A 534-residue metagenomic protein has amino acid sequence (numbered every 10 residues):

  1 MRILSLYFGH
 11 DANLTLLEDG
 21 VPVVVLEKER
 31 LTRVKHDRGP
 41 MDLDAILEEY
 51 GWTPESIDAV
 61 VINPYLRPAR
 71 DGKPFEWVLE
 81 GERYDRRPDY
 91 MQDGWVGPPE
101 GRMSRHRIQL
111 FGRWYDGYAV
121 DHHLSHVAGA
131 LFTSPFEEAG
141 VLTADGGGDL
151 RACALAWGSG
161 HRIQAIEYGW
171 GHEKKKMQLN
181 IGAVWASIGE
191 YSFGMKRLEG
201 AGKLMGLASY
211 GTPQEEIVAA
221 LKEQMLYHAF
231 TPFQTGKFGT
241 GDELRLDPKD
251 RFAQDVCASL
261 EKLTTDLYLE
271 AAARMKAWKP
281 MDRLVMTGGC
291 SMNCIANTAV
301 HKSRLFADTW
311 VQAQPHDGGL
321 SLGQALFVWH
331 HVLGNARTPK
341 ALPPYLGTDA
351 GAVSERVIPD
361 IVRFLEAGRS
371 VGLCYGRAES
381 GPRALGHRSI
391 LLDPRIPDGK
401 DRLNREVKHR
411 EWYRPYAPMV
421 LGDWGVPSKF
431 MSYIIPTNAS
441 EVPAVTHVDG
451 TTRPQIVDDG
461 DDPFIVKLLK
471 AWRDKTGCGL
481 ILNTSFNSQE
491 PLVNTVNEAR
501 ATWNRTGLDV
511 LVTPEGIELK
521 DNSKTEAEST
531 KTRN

Functional and structural regions predicted by a protein language model:
M1-L4: Extreme N-terminal starter segment of soluble prokaryotic enzymes
Y7-H36, F75, E82-Y84, G112 (+5 more regions): Flexible beta->alpha loop and helix N-cap segments adjacent to enzyme active/binding sites
E29-T53: N-terminal phosphate-binding loop and adjacent alpha-helix
W52-R107, A128-G129: Short beta-strand-loop/turn "lid" adjacent to the catalytic site in phosphate-handling enzymes
P54-R67, P280-G289, G372: Short glycine-rich phosphate-binding loop at a beta-alpha junction
G117-V120, D250-D266, D458, D462: Short acidic-aromatic active-site loops that bind/stabilize oxyanions
G206, E216-K262: Active-site cores of enzymes that catalyze phosphoryl transfer or operate on phosphate-rich substrates
A258-D282: Phosphate/ATP-binding catalytic cores across multiple sugar-kinase/actin-like superfamilies, primarily ASKHA
